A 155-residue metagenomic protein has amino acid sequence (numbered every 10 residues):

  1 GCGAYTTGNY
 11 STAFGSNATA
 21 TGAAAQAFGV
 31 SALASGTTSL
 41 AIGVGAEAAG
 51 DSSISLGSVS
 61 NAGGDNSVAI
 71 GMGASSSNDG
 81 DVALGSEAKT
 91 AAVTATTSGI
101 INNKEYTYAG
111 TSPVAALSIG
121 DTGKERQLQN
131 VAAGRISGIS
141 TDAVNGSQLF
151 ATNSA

Functional and structural regions predicted by a protein language model:
G1-I101, E105, T111-V114: Periodic small-residue-enriched repeat registers in elongated scaffold domains
D79, E87, I101-A155: A signal for long, low-complexity, Ser/Thr/Asn-enriched, surface-exposed stalk/shaft and domain-boundary segments
